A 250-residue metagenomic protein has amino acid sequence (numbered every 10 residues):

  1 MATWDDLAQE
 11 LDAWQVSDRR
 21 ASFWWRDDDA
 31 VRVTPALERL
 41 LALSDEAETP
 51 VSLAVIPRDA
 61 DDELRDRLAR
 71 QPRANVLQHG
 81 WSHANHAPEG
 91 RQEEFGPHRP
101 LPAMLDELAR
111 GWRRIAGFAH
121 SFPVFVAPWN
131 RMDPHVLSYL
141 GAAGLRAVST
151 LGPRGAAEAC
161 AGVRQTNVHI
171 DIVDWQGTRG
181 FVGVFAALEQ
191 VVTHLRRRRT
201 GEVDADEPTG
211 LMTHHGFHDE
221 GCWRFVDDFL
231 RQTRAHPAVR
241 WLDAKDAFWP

Functional and structural regions predicted by a protein language model:
M1, D5, P57-D66, N85 (+2 more regions): Active-site-adjacent pocket scaffolds in enzyme catalytic domains
A2, A8-Q9, A13-D18, A147 (+1 more regions): C-terminal domain-boundary segment and adjacent tail
A2-N75, R114-G117, L211: Active-site beta->alpha N-cap acidic-glycine motif
L11, L37, L41, R65-A69 (+4 more regions): Generic structural signal for well-ordered alpha-helices, preferentially at hydrophobic/aromatic core positions
F23-D27, V51-L53, V76-H79, P123-F125 (+3 more regions): Hydrophobic faces of well-ordered beta-strands that scaffold small-molecule active sites in alpha/beta enzyme cores
A30, I56-R58, W81-H83, P153 (+3 more regions): Active-site beta-loop-alpha junctions enriched in small/polar residues
A47-L140, I170-Q176: Metal-dependent polysaccharide deacetylase catalytic core of the NodB/CE4 family, i.e., the active-site-bearing domain
H98-D106, F185-E189, E220-W223, D227: Non-membrane alpha-helical structural segments and their capping/turn regions in soluble enzymes
